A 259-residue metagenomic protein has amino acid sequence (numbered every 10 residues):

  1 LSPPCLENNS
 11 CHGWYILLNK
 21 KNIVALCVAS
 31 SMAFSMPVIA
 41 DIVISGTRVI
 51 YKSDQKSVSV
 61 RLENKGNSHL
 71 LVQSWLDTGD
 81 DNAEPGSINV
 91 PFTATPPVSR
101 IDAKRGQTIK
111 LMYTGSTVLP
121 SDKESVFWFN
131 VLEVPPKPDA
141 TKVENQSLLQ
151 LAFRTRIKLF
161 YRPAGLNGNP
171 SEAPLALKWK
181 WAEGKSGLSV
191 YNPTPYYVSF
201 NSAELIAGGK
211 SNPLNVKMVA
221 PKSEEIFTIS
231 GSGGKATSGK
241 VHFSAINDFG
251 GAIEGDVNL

Functional and structural regions predicted by a protein language model:
Y15-L26: Bacterial N-terminal signal peptides that target proteins for export
A40-E63, G168-E183, V216: Beta-sheet-dominated interaction scaffolds and their linkers
L62-G66, L188-T194: Asparagine-centered strand-capping/turn motif at beta-strand->loop junctions
S68-L76, Y191, V198-A203, G255: Short, hydrophobic/aromatic beta-strand segments
E84-S116, G209-K235: Intrinsically disordered, low-complexity Pro/Gly/Ser/Thr-rich segments with frequent PxxP/GP/PP motifs and embedded
S116-G165, T237-L259: Terminal connector regions
